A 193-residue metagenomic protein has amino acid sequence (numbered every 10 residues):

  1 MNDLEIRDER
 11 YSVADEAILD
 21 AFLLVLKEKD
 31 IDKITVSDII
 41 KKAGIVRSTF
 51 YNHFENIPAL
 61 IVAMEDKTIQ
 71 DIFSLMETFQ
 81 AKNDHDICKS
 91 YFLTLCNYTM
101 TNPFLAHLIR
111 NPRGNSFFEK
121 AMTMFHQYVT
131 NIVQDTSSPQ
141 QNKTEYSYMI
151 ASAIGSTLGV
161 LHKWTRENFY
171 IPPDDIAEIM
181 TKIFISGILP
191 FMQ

Functional and structural regions predicted by a protein language model:
M1-K29, D38, K42: Basic, helix-initiating cap at the start of DNA-binding domains
E16-A17, A21, V25-L26, D32-I34 (+5 more regions): Alpha-helical DNA-contacting segments of helix-turn-helix folds
L23-I31, L75, F79, T101-P103 (+2 more regions): Basic, amphipathic alpha-helical hairpins
V25-A59: Helix-turn-helix
E77-F104: Hydrophobic alpha-helical connector segments
S90, R113-P139, T144-G155, L189: Amphipathic alpha-helical packing segments from all-alpha helical-bundle domains
T94-T123, V133, H162: Amphipathic alpha-helical segments used for helix-helix packing
Q134, G155, K163-Q193: C-terminal peripheral helix-coil segments that are non-catalytic and often amphipathic
